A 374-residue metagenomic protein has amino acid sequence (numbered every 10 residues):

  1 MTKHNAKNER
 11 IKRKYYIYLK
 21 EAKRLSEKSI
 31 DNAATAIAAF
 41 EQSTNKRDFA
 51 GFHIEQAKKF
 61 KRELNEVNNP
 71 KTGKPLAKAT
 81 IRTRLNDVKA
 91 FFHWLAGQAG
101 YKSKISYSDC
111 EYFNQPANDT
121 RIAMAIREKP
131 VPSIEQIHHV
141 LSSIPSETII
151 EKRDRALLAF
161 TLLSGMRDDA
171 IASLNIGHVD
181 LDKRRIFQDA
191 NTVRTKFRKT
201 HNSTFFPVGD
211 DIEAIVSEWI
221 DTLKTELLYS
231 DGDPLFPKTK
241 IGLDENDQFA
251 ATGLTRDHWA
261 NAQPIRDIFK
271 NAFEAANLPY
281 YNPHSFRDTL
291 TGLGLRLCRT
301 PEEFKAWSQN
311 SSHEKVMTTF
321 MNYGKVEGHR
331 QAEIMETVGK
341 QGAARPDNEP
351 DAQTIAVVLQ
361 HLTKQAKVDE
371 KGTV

Functional and structural regions predicted by a protein language model:
T2-K3, E336-V374: C-terminal secondary-structure termini that scaffold catalytic or DNA-interacting sites
R13-K28, A34-I126, S143-S146: N-terminal core-binding DNA-recognition domain of tyrosine recombinases/integrases
I30, V88, L157-L158, G165 (+2 more regions): Alpha-helix N-cap/helix-start motif at helix boundaries, enriched for small hydrophobics
I134-D168: Basic, Lys/Arg- and aromatic-enriched nucleic-acid-binding interface segment
S173-S217, D221-L227, D231-D233: Conserved tyrosine-mediated DNA breakage-rejoining catalytic core shared by Y-recombinases
G209-L278: Active-site/catalytic core of tyrosine-dependent DNA strand-transfer enzymes
T255-Q309, H313-V316: Short, basic (Lys/Arg/His-rich) helix/loop patches that form interaction surfaces in the mid-to-C-terminal regions
S311-T337, A343: Catalytic-site neighborhood detector that most strongly recognizes the C-terminal catalytic loop/helix of tyrosine
